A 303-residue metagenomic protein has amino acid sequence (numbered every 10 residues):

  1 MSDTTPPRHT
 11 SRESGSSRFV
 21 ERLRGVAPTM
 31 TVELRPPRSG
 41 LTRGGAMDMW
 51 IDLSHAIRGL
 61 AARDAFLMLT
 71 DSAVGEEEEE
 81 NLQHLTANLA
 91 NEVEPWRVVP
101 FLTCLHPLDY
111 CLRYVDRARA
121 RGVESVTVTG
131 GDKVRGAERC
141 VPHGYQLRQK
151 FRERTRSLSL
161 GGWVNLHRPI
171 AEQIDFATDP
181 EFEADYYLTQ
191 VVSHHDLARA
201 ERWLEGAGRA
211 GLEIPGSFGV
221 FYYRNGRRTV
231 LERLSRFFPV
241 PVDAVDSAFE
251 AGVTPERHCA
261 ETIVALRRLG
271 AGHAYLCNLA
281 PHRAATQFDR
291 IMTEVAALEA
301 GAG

Functional and structural regions predicted by a protein language model:
P7-R22, G45-A56, G130, R139-H167 (+2 more regions): Active-site pocket-lining/capping segments in soluble small-molecule metabolic enzymes
P28-P36, A65-L69, R97-L102, V126-V128 (+4 more regions): Hydrophobic faces of well-ordered beta-strands that scaffold small-molecule active sites in alpha/beta enzyme cores
L34-R38, D71-G75, C104-H106, G130-V134 (+4 more regions): Active-site-proximal loop/turn and secondary-structure-junction residues that shape catalytic pockets, frequently
M47-I51, T103-R117: Glycine-rich anion/phosphate-binding loops
M47-I57, G75-V93: Glycine-rich, positively charged N-terminal anion/phosphate-binding segment
I51-T70, P180-A184: Catalytic domains of carbohydrate-active enzymes, especially glycoside hydrolases
R63-D64, V93-P95, R119-S125, T155-S157 (+5 more regions): Glycine-enriched alpha-helix->loop->beta-strand junction motifs that scaffold or abut catalytic
E76-A87, P107-R113, D132-F151, I170-E172 (+2 more regions): Active-site-adjacent beta->alpha loops and helix N-cap segments on the catalytic face of soluble alpha/beta enzymes
